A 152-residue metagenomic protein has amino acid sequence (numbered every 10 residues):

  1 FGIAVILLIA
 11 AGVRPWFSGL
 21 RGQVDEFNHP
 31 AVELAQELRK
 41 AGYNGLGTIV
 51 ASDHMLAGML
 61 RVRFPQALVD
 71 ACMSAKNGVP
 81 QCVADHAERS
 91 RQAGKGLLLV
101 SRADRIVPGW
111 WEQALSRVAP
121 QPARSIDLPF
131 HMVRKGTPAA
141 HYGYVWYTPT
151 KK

Functional and structural regions predicted by a protein language model:
F1-L46, D53-D70, A75-G78, L99-Q113 (+2 more regions): Membrane-proximal, lumen/periplasm-facing interface regions of secretory-pathway glyco- and lipid-modifying enzymes
A41, R89-S90: Hydrophobic helix-cap positions at the C-terminus of alpha-helices in RecA-like/P-loop ATPase nucleotide-binding cores
N77-R89: Alpha-helical scaffolding within the catalytic cores of extracellular/periplasmic polymer-degrading hydrolases
Q92-G94: A recognition module on extended beta-rich or small alphabeta surfaces enriched in W/G with H and D/E
